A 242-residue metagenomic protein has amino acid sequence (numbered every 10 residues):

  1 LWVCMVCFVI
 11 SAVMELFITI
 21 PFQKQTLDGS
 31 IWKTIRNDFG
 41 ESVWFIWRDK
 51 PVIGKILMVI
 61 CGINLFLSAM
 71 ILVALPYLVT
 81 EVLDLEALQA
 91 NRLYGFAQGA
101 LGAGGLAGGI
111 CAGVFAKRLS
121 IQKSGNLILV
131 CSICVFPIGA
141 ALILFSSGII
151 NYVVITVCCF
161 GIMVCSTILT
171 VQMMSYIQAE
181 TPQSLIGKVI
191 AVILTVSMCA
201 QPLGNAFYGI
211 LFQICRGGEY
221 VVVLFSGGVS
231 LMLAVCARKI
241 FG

Functional and structural regions predicted by a protein language model:
L1-C7, G40, T80-G242: C-terminal transmembrane bundle of multi-pass solute transporters/carriers
C4-I31, R238-G242: Helix-loop junctions on the cytosolic side of multi-pass membrane transporters, especially the intracellular loop
P21-M58: Juxtamembrane intracellular "pre-TM" segments in multi-pass secondary transporters
I35-F39, L75, M173: Activation loop
F45, D49-L101: Helix-loop boundary and gating motifs at the non-cytosolic
